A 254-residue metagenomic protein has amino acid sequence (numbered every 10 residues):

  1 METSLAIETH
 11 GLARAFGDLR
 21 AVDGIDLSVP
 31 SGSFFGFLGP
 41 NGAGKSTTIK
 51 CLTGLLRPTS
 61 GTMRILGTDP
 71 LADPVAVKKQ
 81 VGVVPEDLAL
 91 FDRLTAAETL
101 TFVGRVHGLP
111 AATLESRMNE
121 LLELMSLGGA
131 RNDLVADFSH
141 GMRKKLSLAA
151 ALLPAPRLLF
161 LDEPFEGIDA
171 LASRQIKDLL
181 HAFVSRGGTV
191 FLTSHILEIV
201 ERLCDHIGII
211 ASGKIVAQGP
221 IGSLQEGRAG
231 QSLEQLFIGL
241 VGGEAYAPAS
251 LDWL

Functional and structural regions predicted by a protein language model:
T101, R105, A112-A130: Conserved ABC ATPase "signature" region
A155: Conserved catalytic motifs of ABC-family nucleotide-binding domains
L159-E163: Catalytic Walker B motif of ABC-type/P-loop ATPase nucleotide-binding domains
S173-R186: Helical segment within the ABC ATPase nucleotide-binding domain
V200-R202: A short, surface-exposed alpha-helical micro-motif characterized by mixed small hydrophobic and charged/polar residues
Q218-G219: ABC ATPase "signature
